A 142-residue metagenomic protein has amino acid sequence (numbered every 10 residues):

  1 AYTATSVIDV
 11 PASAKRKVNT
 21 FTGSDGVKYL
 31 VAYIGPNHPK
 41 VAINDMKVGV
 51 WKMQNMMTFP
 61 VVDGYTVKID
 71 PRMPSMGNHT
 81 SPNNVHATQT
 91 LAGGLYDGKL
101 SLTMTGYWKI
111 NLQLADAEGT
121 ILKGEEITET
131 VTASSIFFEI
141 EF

Functional and structural regions predicted by a protein language model:
A1-F142: Contiguous segments within soluble domain cores/interaction surfaces
